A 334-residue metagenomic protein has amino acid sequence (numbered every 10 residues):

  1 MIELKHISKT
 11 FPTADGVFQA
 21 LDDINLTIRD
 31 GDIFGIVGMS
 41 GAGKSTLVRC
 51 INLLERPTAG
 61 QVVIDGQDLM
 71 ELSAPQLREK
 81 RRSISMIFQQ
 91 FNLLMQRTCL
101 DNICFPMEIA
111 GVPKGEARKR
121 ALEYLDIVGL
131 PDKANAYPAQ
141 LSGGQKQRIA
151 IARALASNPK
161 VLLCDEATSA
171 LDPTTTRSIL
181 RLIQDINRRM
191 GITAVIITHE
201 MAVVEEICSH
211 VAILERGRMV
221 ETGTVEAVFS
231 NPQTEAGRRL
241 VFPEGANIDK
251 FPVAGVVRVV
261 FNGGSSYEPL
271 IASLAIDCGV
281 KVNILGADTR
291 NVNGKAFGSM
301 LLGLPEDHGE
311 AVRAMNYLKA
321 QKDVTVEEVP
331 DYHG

Functional and structural regions predicted by a protein language model:
T13-F18, L69-S85, I109, K114-G115 (+1 more regions): ABC ATPase NBD coupling module
N52: Helix-to-loop junction immediately C-terminal to a conserved catalytic motif
Q67-D68, C104, E108, G115-D132: Conserved ABC ATPase "signature" region
R97-C104: Short coil-to-helix segment of the ABC ATPase nucleotide-binding domain corresponding to the Q-loop/switch region
A136-A139, A156-S157, C164: Conserved signature/switch motifs of ABC ATPase nucleotide-binding domains
Y137-L141, Q145-Q147: Conserved ABC ATPase signature
T222-G223, N231: ABC ATPase "signature
